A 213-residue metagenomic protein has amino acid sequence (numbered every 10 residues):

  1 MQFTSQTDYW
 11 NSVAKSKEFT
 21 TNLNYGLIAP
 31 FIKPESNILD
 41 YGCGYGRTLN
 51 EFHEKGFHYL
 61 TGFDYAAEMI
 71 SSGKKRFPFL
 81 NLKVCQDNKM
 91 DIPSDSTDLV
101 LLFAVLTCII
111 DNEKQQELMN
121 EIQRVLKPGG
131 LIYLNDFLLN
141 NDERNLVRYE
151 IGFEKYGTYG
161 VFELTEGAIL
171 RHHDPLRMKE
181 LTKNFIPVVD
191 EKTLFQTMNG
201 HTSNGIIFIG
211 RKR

Functional and structural regions predicted by a protein language model:
M1-S36, Y41-K89, Y133-R213: Class I (Rossmann-like) S-adenosyl-L-methionine-dependent methyltransferase catalytic domain, capturing the SAM-binding
N24, K114-Q115: Residues at alpha-helix caps and immediate loop-helix transition turns in enzyme cores, especially N- and C-cap
M90-S94: Short amphipathic alpha-helix with an adjacent loop that forms part of the alpha/beta core around
L101: A conserved beta-strand element that flanks and buttresses the S-adenosyl-L-methionine
A104-C108: Short catalytic micro-motifs in class I SAM-dependent methyltransferases
D111-E113, N145: Conserved catalytic-core motifs of eukaryotic protein kinase domains, centered on the activation segment
Q116-P128: A short glycine-rich, Lys/Arg-flanked "PGG" loop and its adjoining helix->strand segment in the class I
